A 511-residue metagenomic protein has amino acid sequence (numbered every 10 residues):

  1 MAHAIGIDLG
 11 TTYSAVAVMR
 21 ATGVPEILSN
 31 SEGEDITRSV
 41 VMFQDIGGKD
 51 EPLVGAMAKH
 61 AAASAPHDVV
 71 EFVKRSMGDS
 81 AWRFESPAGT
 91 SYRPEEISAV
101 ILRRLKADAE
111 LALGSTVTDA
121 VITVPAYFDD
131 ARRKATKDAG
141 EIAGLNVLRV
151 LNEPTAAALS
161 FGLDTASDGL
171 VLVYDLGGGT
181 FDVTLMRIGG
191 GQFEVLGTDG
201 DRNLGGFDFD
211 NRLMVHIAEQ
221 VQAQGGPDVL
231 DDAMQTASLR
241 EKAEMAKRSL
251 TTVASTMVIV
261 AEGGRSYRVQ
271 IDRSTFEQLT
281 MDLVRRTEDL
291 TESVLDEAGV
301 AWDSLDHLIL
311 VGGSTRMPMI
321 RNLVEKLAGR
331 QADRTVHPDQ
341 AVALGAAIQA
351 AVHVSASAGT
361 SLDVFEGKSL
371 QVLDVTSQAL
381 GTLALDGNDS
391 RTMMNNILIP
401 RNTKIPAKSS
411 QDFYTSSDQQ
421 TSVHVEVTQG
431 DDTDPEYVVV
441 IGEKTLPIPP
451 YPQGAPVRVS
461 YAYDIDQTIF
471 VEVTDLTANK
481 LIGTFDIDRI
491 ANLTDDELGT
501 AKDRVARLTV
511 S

Functional and structural regions predicted by a protein language model:
M1-S76, F84-S91, V100, A107-S511: Oxyanion-binding/catalytic loops of NTP- or PPi-dependent enzymes
D79: Glycine-rich, flexible beta-strand/loop modules in the N-terminal catalytic cores of phosphate-handling
